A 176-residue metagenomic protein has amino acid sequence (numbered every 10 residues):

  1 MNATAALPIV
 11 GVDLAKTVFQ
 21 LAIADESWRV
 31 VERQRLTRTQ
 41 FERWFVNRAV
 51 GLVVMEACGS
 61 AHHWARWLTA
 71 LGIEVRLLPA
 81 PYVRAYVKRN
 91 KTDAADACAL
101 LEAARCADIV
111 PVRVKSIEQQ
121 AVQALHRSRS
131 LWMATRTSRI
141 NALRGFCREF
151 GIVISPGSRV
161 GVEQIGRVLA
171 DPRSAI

Functional and structural regions predicted by a protein language model:
M1-I176: A detector of single, family-specific signature residues that are central to catalytic or substrate-handling motifs
